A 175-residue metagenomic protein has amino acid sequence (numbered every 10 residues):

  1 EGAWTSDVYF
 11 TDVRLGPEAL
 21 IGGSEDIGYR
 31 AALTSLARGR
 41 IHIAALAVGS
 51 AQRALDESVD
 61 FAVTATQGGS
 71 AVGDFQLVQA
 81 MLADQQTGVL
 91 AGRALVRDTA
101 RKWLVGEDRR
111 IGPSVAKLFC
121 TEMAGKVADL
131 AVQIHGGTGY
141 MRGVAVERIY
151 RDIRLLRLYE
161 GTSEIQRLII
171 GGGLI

Functional and structural regions predicted by a protein language model:
E1-D7: FAD-binding subdomain of flavoenzyme oxidoreductases
Y9, V13, G23, T34-I175: Alpha-helical interface subdomain recognition
E18-E25: Cytochrome P450 core scaffold surrounding the K-helix E-X-X-R motif and the conserved "meander" helix-loop region
G28-L33: The feature captures the short pre-catalytic strand/loop hairpin that immediately precedes and shapes the active-site
